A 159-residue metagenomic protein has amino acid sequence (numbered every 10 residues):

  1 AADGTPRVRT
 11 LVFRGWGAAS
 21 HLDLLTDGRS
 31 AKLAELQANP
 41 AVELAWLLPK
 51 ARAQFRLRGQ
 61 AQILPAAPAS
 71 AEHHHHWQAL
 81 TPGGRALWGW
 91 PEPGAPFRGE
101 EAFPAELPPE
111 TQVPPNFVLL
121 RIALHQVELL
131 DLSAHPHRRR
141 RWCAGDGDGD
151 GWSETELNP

Functional and structural regions predicted by a protein language model:
A1: Short, acidic, Ser/Thr-enriched surface-loop or helix-capping motifs
R7, L24, L48, F117-L120: Tryptophan-centric aromatic hotspots in well-structured domains and transmembrane helices
R9-V12: Conserved beta-strand in the GNAT
R14-Q54: A short mixed-secondary-structure module that forms the rim of ligand-binding clefts
A53-P159: Charged, gly/pro-rich active-site loop segments
